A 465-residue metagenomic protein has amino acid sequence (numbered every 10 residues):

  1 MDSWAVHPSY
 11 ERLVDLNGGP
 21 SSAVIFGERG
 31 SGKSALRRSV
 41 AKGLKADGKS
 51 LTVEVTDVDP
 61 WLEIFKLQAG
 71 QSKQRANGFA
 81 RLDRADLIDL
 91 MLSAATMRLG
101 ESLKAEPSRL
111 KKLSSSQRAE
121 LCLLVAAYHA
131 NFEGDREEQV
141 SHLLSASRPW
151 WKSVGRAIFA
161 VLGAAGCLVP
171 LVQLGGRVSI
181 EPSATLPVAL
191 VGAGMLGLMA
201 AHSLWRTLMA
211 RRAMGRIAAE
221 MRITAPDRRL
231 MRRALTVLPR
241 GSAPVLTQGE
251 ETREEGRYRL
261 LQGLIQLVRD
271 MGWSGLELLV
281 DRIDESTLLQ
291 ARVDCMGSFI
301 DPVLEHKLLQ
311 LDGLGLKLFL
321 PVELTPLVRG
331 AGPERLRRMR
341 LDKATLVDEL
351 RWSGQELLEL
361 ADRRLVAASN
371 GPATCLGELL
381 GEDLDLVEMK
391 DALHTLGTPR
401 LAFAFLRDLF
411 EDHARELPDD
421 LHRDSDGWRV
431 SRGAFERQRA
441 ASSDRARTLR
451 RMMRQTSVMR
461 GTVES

Functional and structural regions predicted by a protein language model:
D2-P20: Pre-Walker A adenine-sensing motif
S3, E28, L44, R212-L386: The catalytic "switch" region of P-loop NTPases
I25: Hydrophobic anchor at the beta1->P-loop junction of P-loop NTPases
S31, A35-D270, A446-R450, V463: P-loop NTPase nucleotide-binding core
S39-K45, T52, C295-D301, D408-E411 (+1 more regions): Amphipathic alpha-helical scaffolding segments
D57-W61, L320-L324, L417: Short beta-alpha junction loops
G78, L82-S102, R351-L396, L401-L409: Conserved GTP-binding G-domain of TRAFAC-class P-loop NTPases and closely related GTPase folds
A130-L143, S147, G155-A160, V188-G192 (+2 more regions): C-terminal alpha-helical "lid" subdomain
